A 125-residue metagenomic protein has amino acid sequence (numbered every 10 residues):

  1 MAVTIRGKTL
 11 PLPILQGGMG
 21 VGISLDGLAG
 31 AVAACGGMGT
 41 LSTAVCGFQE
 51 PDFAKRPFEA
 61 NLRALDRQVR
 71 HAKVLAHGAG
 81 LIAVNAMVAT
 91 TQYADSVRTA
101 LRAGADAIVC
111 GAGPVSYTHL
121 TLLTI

Functional and structural regions predicted by a protein language model:
M1-D106, V115: N-terminal capping/small domains of soluble enzymes
A112: Residues that line or immediately flank small-molecule/substrate-binding pockets and catalytic motifs
T118-T124: Conserved small/polar residues in nucleotide/adenosyl-binding loops
